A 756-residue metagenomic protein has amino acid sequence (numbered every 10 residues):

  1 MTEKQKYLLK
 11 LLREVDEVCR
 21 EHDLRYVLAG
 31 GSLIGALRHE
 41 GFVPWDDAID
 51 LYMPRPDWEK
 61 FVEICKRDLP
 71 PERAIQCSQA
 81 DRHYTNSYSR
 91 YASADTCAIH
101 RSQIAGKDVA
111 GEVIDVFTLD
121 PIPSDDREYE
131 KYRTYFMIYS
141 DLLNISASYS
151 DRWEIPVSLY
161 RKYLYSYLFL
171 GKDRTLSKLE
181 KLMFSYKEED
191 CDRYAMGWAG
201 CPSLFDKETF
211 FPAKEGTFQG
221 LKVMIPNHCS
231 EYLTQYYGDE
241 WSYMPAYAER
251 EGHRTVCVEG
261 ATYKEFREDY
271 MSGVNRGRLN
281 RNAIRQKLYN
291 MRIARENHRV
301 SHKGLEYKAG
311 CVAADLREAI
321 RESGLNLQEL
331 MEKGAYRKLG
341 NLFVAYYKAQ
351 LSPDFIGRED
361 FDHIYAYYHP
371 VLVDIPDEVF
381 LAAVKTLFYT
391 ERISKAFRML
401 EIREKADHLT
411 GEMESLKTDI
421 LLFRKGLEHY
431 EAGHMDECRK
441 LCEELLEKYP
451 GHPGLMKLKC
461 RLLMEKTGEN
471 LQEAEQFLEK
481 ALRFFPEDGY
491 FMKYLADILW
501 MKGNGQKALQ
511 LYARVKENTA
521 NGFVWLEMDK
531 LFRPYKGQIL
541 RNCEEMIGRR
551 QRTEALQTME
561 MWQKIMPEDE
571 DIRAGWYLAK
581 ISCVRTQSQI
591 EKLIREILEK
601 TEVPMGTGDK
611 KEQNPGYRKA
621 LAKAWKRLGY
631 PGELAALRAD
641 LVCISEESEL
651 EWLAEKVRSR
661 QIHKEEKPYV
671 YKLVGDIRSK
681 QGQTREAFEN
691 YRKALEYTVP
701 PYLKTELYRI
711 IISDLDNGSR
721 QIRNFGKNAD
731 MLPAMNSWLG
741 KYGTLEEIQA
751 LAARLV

Functional and structural regions predicted by a protein language model:
M1-H22, V62-Y236, Y243-S301, L305 (+1 more regions): Conserved catalytic core of two-metal-ion nucleotidyltransferases
D16-I49, M53, W58-E59, E208: Active-site nucleotide-donor binding segment shared across nucleotidyl transfer reactions
R321, E378, E412, I420 (+9 more regions): Start-of-helix register in tetratricopeptide repeats
L325, A382, L416-I420, R424 (+11 more regions): "A position-specific structural signal for the A-helix of alpha-solenoid helical repeats
K338-Y346, Y367-H369, P376-A383, I393-K405 (+10 more regions): Alpha-helical repeat scaffolds
L351, H408, P450, P486 (+8 more regions): Short coil turns that delineate tetratricopeptide repeat
Y389, E431, E465-T467, M501 (+5 more regions): Register position in tetratricopeptide repeats
